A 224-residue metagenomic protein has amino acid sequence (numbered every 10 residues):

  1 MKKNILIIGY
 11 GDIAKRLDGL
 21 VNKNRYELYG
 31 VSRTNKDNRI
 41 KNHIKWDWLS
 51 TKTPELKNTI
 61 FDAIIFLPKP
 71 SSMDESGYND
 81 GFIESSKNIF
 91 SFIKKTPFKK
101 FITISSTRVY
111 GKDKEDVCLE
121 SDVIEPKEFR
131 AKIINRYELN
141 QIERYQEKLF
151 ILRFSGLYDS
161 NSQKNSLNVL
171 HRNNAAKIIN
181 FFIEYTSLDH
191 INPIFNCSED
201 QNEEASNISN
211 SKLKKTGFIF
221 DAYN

Functional and structural regions predicted by a protein language model:
A14-K15: N-terminal Rossmann-fold NAD(P) dinucleotide-binding loop
F61-I64, S72-I102: NAD(P)-cofactor binding segment of oxidoreductase domains
N88-P126: Conserved Rossmann-fold NAD(P)-dependent oxidoreductase catalytic core, especially the SDR/UDP-sugar
S106, L139-S160: Conserved beta-loop-beta element that borders a ligand/cofactor-binding pocket
K114-L149: Catalytic helix-loop patch of NAD(P)-dependent Rossmann-fold dehydrogenases
I133, F150-I151, N161-E184: Substrate-positioning beta->alpha
N161-S166, I191-E204: Glycine-rich Rossmann NAD(P)(H)-binding loop
S206-N224: C-terminal amphipathic/interface module of NAD(P)-dependent oxidoreductases and related NAD-binding regulators
